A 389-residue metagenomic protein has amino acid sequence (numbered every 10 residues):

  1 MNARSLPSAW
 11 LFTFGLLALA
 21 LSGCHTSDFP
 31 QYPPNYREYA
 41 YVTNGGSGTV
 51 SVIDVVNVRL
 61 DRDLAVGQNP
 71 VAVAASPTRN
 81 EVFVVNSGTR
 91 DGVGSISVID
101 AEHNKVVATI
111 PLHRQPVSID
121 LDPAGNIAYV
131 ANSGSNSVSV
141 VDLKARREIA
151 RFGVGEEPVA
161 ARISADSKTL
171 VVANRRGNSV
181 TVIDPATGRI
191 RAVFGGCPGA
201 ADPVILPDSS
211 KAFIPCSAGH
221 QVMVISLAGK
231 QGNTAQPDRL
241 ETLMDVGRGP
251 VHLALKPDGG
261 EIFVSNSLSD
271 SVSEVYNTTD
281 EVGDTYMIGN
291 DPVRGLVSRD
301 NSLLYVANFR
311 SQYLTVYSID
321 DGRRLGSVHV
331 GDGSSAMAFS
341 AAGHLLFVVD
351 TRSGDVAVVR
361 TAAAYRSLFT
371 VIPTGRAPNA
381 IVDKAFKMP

Functional and structural regions predicted by a protein language model:
N2-A3, L17, D208, D258: Intrinsically disordered, low-complexity regions enriched in Ser/Pro/Gly/Gln/His and often acidic
N2-F12: Bacterial N-terminal signal peptides that target proteins for export
W10-S22: Bacterial N-terminal signal peptides
C24-P389: Predominantly soluble domains enriched in secretory-pathway, periplasmic, or organellar proteins
